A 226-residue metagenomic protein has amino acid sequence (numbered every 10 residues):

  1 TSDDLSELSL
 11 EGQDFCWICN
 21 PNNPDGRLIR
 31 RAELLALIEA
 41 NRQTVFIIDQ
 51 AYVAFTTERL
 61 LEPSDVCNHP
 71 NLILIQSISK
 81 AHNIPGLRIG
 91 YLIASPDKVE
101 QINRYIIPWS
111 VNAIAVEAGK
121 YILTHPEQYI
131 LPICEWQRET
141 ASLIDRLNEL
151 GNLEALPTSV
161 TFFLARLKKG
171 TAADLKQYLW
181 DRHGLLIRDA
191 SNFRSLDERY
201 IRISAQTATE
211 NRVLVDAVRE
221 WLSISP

Functional and structural regions predicted by a protein language model:
D3-G12, P24-I84: Active-site pre-lysine segment of PLP-dependent enzymes
F15-C19, I47, Y91-I93: Structural motif
A32, D181-R182, R194-P226: PLP-dependent enzyme catalytic core of the Aspartate aminotransferase-like
T56, S95, T124, K168 (+1 more regions): Residue-level recognition of strand-loop junctions within catalytic nucleotide-signaling folds
N71-E149, L153-L156: PLP-dependent aminotransferase class I/II
L87, S159-T161, D197-I201: Short amphipathic alpha-helical segments
Q137, L150-H183, A205: Conserved PLP-binding catalytic core of the aspartate aminotransferase-like
